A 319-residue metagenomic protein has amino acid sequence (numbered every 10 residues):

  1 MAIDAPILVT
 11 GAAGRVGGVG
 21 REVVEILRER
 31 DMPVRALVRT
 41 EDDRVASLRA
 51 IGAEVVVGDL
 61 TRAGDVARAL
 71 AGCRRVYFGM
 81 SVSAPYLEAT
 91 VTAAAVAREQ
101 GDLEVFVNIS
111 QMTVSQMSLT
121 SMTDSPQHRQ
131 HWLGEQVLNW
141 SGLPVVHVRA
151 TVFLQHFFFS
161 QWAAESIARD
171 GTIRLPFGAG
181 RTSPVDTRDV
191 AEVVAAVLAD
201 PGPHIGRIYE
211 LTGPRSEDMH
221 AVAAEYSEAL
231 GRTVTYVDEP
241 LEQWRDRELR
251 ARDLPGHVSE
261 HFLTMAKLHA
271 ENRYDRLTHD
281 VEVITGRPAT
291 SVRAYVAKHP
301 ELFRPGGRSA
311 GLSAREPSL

Functional and structural regions predicted by a protein language model:
M1-S47, T61-G64, R68-C73, V82-P85 (+4 more regions): Oxidoreductase cofactor-interface core, primarily capturing Rossmann-like NAD(P)-dependent enzymes
T10, G79, G286: Residues lining the SAM
E54-V57: Conserved SAM-binding strand-loop segment of SAM-dependent methyltransferases
Y77-F78, N108: Structural recognition of the beta-strand scaffold that forms the well-ordered cores of secreted hydrolase catalytic
Y86-T90: Glycine/threonine-rich flexible loop motifs
T187, M219, L241, S291-V292: Structural motif detector for alpha-helix initiation sites
E225-N272, R308-L319: Terminal hydrophobic/aromatic helix or amphipathic segment near a protein terminus
T285-L319: Amphipathic terminal alpha-helices
